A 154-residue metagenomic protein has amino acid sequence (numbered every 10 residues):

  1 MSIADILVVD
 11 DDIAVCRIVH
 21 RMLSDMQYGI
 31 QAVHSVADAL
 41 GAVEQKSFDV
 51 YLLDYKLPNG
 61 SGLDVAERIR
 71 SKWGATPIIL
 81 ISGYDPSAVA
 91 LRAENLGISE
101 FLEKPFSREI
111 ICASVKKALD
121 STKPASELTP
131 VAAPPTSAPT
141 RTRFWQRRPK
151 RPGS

Functional and structural regions predicted by a protein language model:
I13-Q31: Two-component/phosphorelay signaling modules centered on CheY-like receiver
A32-V50: Acidic, metal-coordinating helix/loop segments flanking the phosphotransfer/catalytic sites of two-component signaling
H34-S35, S61-D64: Acidic catalytic/metal-coordinating carboxylates
G41, L63-A75: Short amphipathic alpha-helix used as the core "switch/output" element in two-component signaling
D64, D85-E100: Alpha4 helix (beta4-alpha4-beta5 surface) of REC/receiver domains from two-component response regulators
A88, F106-V115: C-terminal output helix
